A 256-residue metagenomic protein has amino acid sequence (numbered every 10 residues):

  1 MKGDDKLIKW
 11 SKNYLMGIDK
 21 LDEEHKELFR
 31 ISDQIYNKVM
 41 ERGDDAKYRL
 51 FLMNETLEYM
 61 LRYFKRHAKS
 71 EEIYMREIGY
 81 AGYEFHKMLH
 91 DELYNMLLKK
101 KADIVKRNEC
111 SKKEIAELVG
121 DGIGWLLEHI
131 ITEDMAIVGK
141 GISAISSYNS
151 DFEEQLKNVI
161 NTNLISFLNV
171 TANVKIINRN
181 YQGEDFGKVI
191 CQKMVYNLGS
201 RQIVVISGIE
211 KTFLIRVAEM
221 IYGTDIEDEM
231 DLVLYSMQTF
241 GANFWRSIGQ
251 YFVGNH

Functional and structural regions predicted by a protein language model:
K2-S236, F240-N243, S247-H256: Small-residue-biased structural context
